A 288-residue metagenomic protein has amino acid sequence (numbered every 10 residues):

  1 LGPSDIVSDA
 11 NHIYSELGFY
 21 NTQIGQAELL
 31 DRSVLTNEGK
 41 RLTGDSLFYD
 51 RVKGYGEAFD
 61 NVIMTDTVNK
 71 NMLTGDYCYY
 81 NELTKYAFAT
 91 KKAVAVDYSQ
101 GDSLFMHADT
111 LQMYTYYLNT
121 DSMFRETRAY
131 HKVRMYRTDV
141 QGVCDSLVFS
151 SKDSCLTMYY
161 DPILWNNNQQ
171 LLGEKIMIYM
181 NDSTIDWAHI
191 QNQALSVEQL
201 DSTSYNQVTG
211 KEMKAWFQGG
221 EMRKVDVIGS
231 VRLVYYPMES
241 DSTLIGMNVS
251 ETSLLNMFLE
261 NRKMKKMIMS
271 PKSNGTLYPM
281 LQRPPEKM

Functional and structural regions predicted by a protein language model:
L1-M288: Structural signature for solvent-exposed beta-strand/loop edge elements and short helix-capping sites, enriched
